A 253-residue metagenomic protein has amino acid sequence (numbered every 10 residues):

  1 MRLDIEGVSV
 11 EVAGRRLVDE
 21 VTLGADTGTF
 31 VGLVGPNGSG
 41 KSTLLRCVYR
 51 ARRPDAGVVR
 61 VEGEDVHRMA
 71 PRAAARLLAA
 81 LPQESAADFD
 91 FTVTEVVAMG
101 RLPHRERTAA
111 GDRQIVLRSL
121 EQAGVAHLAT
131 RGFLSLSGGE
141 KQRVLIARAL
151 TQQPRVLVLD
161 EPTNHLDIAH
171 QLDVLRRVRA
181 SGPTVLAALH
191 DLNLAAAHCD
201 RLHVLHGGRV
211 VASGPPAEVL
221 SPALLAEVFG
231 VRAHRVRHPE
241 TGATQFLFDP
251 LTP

Functional and structural regions predicted by a protein language model:
L3-I5, V18-E20: Conserved structural motif at the start of ABC-family nucleotide-binding domains
V34-P36: The feature captures the beta-strand-to-loop junction immediately N-terminal to the Walker
Y49: Helix-to-loop junction immediately C-terminal to a conserved catalytic motif
G57-D65, A74: Conserved ABC transporter NBD signature motif
A98, G111-L128: Conserved ABC ATPase "signature" region
G132-L136, E140: Conserved ABC ATPase signature
L157-E161, L166: Catalytic Walker B motif of ABC-type/P-loop ATPase nucleotide-binding domains
